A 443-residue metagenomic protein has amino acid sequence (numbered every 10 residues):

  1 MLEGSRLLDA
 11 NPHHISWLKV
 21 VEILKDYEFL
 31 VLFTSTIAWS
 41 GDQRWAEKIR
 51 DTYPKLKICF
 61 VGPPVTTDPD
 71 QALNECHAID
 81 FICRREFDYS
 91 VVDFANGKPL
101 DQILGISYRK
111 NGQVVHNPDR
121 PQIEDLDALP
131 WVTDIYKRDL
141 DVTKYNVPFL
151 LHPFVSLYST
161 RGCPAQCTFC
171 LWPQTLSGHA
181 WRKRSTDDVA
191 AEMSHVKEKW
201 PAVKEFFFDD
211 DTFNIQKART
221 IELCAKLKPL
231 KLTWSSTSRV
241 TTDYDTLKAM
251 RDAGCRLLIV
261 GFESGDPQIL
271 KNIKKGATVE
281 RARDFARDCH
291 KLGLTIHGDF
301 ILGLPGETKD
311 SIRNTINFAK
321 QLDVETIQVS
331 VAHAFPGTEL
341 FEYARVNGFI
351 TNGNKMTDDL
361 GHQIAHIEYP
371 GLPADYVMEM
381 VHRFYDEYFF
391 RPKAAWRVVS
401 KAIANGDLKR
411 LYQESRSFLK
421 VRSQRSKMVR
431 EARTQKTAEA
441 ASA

Functional and structural regions predicted by a protein language model:
M1, K48-T52, E75-A78, G97 (+8 more regions): Alpha-helical structural signal in soluble globular domains
L2-D125, V331-H333, G337: Glycine-rich beta-alpha loop elements in corrinoid/cobalamin-binding modules across cobalamin-dependent enzymes
R6-H14, Q174, T212, S238 (+2 more regions): Residue-level recognition of beta-strand->loop/alpha-helix junctions
I15, E124, R184, I215-A218 (+3 more regions): Residue-level signal for the nucleotide or nucleotide-sugar donor/cofactor binding architecture
K25-F29, E339-E342, F349-A443: Radical SAM enzyme core and accessory elements
F29-V31, K197-D209, K231-V240, Y244 (+6 more regions): Conserved C-terminal portion of the radical SAM core fold that forms the substrate/S-adenosylmethionine-binding
L100-I103, R109-S159, S442: N-terminal [4Fe-4S]-dependent radical SAM core
V132-H297, N317: Radical SAM [4Fe-4S] cluster-binding motif and immediate context
